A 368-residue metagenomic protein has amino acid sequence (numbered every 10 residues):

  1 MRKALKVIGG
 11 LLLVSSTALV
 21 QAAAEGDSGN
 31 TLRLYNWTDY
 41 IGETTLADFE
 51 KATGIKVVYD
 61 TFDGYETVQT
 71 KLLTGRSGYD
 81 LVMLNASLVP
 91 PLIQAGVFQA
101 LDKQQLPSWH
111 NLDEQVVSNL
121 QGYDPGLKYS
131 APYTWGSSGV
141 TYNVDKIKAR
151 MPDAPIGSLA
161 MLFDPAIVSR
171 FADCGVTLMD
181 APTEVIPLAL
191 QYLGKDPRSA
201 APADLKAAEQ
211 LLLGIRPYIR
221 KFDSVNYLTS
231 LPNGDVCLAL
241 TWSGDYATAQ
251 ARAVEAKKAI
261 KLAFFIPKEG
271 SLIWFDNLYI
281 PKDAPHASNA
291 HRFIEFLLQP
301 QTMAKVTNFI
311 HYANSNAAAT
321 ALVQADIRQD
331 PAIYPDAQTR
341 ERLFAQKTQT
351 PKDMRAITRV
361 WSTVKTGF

Functional and structural regions predicted by a protein language model:
A23-L92: Early extracytoplasmic/lumenal segment of secretory-pathway proteins
M83-N85, V89-Y218, V225-P232: Extracytoplasmic ligand-binding site segments that recognize negatively charged/polar headgroups
L88-P91, L238-A259: A ligand-binding cleft/hinge motif common to bilobed small-molecule-binding domains
Q99-H110, A160, A256-L272, P281-A284: Short beta-strand->loop
T141-K146, Q191-Y192, W274-H286, K305: A bilobed periplasmic-binding-protein/Venus flytrap-type ligand-binding module shared by bacterial periplasmic
L205-G214, R220, K258-Y279: Periplasmic-binding protein-like
T229, A337-F368: Conserved C-terminal helix/tail region of periplasmic/extracytoplasmic solute-binding proteins
P281-R342: Mature extracytoplasmic/periplasmic domains
